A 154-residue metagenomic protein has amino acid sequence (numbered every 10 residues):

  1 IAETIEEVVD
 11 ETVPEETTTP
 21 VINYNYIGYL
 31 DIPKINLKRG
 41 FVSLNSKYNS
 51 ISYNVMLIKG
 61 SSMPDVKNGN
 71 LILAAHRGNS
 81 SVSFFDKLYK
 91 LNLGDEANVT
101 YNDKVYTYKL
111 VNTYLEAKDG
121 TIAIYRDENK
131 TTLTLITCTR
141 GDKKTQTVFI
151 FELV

Functional and structural regions predicted by a protein language model:
I1-V154: Solvent-exposed, non-transmembrane regions of membrane-associated and secreted proteins
